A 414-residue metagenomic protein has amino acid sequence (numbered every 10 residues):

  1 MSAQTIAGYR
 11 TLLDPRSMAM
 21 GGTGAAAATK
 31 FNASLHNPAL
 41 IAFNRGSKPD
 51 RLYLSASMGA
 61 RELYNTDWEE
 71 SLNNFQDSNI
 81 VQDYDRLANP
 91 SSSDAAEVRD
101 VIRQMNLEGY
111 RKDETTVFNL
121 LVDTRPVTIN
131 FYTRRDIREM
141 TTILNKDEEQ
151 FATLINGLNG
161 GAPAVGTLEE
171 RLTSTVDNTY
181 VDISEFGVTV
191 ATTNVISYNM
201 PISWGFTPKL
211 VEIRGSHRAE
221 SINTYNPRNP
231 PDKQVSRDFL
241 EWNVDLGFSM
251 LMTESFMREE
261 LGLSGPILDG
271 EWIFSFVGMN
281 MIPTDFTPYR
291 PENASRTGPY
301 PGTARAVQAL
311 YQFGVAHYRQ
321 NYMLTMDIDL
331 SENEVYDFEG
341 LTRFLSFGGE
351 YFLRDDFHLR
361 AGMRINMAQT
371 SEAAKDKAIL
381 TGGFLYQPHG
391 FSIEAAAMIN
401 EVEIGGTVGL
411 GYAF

Functional and structural regions predicted by a protein language model:
S2-I137, K375: N-terminal, post-signal peptide beta-strand-biased segments of exported outer-membrane/organellar beta-barrel and other
Q4-L12, D123-F414: Outer-membrane beta-barrel porins/channels
